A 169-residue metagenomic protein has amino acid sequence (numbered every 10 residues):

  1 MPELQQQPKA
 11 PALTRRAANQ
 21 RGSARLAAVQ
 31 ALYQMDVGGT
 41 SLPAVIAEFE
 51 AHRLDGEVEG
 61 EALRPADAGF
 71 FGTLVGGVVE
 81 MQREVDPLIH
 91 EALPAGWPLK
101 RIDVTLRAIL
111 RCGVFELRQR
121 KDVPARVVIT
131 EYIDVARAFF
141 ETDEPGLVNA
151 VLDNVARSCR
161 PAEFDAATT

Functional and structural regions predicted by a protein language model:
M1-T169: N-terminal interaction/assembly modules
